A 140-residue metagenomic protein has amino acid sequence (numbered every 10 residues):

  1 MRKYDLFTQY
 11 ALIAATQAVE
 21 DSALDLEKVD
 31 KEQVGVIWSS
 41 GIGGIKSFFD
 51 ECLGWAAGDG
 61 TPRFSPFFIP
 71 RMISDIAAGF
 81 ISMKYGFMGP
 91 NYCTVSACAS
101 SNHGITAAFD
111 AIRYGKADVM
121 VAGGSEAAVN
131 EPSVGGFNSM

Functional and structural regions predicted by a protein language model:
M1-V34: Conserved active-site "lid/cap" helical segment
E20-D30, G41-M140: Acyl-thioester C-C bond-transforming condensing/cleaving domain
G35-S39: Extended hydrophobic secondary-structure segments that form protein cores and membrane-embedded regions
